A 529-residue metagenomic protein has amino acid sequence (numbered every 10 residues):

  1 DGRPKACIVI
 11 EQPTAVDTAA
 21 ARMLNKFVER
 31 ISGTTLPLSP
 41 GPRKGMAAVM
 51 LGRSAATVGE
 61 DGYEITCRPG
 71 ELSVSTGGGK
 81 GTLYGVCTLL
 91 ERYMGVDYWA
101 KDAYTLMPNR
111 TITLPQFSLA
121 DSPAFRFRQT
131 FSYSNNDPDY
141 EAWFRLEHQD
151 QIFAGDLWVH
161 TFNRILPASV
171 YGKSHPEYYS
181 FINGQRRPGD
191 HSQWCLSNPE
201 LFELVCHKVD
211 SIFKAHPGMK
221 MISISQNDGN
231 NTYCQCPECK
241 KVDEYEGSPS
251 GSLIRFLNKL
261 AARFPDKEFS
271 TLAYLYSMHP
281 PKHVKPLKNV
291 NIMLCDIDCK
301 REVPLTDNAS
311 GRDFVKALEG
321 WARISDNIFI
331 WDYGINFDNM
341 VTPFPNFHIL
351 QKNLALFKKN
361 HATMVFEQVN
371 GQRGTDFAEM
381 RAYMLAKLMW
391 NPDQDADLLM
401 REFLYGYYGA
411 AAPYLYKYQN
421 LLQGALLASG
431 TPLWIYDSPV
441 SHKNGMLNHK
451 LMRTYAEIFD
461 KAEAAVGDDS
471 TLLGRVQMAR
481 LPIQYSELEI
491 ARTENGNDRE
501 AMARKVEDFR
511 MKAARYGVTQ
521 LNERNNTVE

Functional and structural regions predicted by a protein language model:
D1-D17, K44-R53, S73-V74, R128-Y133: Short hydrophobic beta-strand segments
P13-M23, F27-E29, V58-R255, K259-P265 (+3 more regions): Feature activates predominantly on carbohydrate-active enzymes
P37-G59, C67: Short, well-ordered secondary-structure micro-motifs within conserved domains or adaptor modules
A55-G59, F269, L354-K358: Aromatic-rich surface patch/π-platform used for binding flat ligands and interfaces
E200-E203, S211, S310-A411, K417: Structured mid-domain segments that build the active-site/substrate or prosthetic-cofactor binding neighborhood
S270-D298, V341-H348, R373-A382: Substrate-binding cleft/loops of secretory-pathway carbohydrate-active enzymes
S277-P286, V290, D298-I324: Noncatalytic carbohydrate-binding groove/subsite architecture in carbohydrate-active enzymes
L388-E529: Catalytic domains of carbohydrate-active enzymes that cleave complex glycans
